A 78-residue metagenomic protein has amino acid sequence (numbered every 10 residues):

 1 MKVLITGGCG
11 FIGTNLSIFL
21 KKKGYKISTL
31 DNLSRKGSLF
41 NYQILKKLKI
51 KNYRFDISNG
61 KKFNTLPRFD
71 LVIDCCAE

Functional and structural regions predicted by a protein language model:
M1-E78: N-terminal Rossmann-like NAD(P)+-binding domain of SDR-like oxidoreductases, especially those catalyzing
